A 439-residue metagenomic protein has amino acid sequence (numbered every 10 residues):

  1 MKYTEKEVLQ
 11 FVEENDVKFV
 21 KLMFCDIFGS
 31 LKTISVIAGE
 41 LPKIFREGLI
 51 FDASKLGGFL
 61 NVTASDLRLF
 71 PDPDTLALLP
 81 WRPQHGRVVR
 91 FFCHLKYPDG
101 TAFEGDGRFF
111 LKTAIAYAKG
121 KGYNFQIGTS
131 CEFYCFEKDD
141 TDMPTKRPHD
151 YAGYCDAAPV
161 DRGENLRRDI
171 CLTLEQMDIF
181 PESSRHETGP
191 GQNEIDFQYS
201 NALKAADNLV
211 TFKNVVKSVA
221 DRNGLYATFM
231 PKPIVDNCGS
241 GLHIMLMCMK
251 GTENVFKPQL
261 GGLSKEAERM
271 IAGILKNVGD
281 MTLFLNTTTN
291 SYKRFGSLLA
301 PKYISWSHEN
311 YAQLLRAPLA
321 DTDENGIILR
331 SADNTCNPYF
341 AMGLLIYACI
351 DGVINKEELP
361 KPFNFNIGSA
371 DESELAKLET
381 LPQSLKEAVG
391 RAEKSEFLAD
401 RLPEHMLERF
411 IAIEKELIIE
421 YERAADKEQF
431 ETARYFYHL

Functional and structural regions predicted by a protein language model:
M1-L439: Glycine-rich, acidic/polar active-site loops that bind/position phosphate-bearing ligands
